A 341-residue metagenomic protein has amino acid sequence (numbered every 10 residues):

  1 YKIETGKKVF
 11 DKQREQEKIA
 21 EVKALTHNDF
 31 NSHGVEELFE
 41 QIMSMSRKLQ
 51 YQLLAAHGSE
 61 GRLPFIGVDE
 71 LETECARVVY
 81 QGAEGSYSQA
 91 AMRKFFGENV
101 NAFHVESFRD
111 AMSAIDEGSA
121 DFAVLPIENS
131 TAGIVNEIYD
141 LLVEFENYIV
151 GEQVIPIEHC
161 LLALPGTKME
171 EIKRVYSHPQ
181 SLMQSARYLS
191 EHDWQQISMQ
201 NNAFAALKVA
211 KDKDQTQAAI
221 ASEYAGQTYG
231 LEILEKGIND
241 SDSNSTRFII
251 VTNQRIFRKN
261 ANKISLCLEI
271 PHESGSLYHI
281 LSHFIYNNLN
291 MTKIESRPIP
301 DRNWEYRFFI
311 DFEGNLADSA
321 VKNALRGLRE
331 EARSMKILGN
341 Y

Functional and structural regions predicted by a protein language model:
Y1-Y341: Domain-level signature for soluble enzymes in the chorismate/prephenate branch of the shikimate pathway
